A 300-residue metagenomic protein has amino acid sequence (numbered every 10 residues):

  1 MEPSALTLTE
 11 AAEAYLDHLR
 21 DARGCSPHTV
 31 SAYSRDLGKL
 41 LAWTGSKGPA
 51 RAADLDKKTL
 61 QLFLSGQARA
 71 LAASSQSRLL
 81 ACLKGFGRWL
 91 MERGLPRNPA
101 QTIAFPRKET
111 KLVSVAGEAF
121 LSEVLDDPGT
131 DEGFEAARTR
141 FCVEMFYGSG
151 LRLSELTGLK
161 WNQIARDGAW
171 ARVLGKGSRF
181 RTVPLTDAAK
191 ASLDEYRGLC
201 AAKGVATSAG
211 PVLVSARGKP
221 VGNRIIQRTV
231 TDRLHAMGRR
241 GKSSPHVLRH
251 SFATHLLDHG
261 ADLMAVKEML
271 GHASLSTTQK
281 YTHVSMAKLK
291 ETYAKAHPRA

Functional and structural regions predicted by a protein language model:
M1-A300: Conserved catalytic core of the tyrosine transesterase superfamily
